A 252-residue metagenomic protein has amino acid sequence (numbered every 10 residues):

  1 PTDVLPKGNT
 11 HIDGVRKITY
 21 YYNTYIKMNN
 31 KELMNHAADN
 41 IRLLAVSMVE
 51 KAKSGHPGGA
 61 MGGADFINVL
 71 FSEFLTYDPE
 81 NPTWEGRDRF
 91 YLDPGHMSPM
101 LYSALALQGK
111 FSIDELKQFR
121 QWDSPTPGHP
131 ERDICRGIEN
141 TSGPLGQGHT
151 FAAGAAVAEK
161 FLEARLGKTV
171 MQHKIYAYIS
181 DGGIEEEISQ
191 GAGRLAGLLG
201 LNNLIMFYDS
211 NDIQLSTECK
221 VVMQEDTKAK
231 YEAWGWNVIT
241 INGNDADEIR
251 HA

Functional and structural regions predicted by a protein language model:
P1, N29-N30, Q224, N242: Serine/threonine-rich low-complexity intrinsically disordered regions
T2-I12: Intrinsically disordered, low-complexity segments enriched in serine/proline and basic residues
L5, Y20-T24, H56: Generic low-polarity alpha-helical segments
H11-K27: Short, Lys/Arg-enriched N-terminal segments with co-localized hydrophobic residues within the first ~10-30 amino acids
D13-I18, V49, S112, W122 (+2 more regions): Short linear sequence motifs
M28-K174: Thiamine diphosphate
P79-E80, I134-C135, N140-A252: Glycine-rich ThDP/TPP pyrophosphate-binding loop and its adjacent helix/strand module within ThDP-dependent enzymes
